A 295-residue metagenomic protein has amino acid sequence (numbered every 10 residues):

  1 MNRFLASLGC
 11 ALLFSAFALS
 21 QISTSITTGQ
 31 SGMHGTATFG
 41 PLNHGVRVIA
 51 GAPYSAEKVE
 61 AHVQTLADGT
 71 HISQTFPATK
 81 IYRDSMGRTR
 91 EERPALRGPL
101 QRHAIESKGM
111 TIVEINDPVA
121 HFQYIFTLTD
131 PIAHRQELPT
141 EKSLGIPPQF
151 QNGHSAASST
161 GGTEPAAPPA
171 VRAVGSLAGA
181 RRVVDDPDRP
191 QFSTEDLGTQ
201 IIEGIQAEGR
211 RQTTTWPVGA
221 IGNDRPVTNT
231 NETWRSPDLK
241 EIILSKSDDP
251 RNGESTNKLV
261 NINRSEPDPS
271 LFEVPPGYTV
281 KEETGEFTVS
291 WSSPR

Functional and structural regions predicted by a protein language model:
M1-F4: Positively charged n-region of N-terminal signal peptides that target proteins for export
S7-A18: Bacterial N-terminal signal peptides
I22-R295: Extended soluble regions of mature proteins
